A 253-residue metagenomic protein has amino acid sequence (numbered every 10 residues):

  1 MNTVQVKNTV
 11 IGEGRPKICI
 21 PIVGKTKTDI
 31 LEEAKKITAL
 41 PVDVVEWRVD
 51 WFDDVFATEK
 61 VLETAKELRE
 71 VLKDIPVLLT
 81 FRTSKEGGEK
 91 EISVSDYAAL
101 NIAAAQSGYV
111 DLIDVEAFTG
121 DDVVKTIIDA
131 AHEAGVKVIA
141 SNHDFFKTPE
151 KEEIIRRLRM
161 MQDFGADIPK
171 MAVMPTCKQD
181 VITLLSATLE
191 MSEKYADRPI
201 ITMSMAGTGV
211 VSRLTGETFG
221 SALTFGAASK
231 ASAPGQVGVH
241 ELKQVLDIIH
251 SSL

Functional and structural regions predicted by a protein language model:
M1-Q5, K60-V61, T183-L184, A206-G207: Short amphipathic alpha-helical surface micro-motifs
M1-V10, S251-L253: Short, Lys/Arg-enriched, disordered terminal segments
N2-V4, E13-E133, H143-K147: Active-site beta->alpha loop and helix N-cap motifs at the rims of alpha/beta catalytic domains
V6-T9, E67-L68, D96, K151-Q162: Short N-terminal signal/transit or membrane-insertion segments and the immediately adjacent low-complexity/disordered
I102, L112, A117-L253: Catalytic alpha/beta core domains of metabolic enzymes, predominantly
